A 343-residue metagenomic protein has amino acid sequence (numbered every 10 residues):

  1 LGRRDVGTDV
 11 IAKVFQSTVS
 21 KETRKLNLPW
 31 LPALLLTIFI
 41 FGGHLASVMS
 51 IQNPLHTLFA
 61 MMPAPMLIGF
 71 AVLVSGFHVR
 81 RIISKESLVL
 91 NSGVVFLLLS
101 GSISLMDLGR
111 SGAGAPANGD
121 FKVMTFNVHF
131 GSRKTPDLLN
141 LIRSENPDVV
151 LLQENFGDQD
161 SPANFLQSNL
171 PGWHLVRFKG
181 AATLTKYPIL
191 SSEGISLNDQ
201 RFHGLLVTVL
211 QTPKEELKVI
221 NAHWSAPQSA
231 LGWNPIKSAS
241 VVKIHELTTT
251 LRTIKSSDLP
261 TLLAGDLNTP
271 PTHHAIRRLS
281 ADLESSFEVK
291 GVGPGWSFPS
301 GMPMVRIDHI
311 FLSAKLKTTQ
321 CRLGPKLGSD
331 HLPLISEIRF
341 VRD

Functional and structural regions predicted by a protein language model:
G2-R3, G7-F165, R342: N-terminal, active-site-proximal structural segment of metallo-dependent hydrolase catalytic domains
L26-V79, G194, K255-T261, N268-D343: Metal-dependent phosphoester-hydrolase catalytic domains
L45, F59, K122-V128, L138-P162 (+5 more regions): Active-site beta-strand/loop signature of hydrolases that rely on acidic residues for catalysis
S100-G112, F130-G131, P136, V149 (+2 more regions): Structured beta-strand-rich core segments of catalytic domains in phosphoester-bond hydrolases
G119, G180, G204, V305-I307 (+1 more regions): Residues that flank catalytic or metal-binding motifs in active/ligand-binding sites
K122, W173-H174, P188, K218 (+2 more regions): Conserved beta-strand segments of alpha/beta enzyme cores
V123-R133, S225-V241: Acidic/histidine-rich helix-loop elements that form or flank divalent-metal/phosphate-binding sites at the catalytic
